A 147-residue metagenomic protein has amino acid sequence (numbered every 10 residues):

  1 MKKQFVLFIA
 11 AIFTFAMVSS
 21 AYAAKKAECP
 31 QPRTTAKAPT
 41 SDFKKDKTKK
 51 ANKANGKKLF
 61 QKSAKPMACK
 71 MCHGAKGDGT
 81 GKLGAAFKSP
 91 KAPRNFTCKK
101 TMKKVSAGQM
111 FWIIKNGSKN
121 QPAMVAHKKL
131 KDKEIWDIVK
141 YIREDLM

Functional and structural regions predicted by a protein language model:
M1-A24: N-terminal export/membrane-targeting signals
A24-A27, A85, R94, K99-K100 (+1 more regions): Axial heme c-ligation environment in periplasmic c-type cytochrome domains
C29-A64: Electrostatic cytochrome c docking/interface patches
K53, C69, A107-F111, I135-V139: Extracytoplasmic/secreted envelope proteins and their assembly/folding machinery, especially bacterial periplasmic
P66-A75, I138-I142: The canonical Cys-X-X-Cys-His
G74-Q109: Gly/Gly-Pro-rich "capping" loops immediately C-terminal to redox-active cysteine motifs in periplasmic/lumenal
D78-G79, P122, E144-M147: Inter-heme linker and motif-flanking segments adjacent to c-type heme-binding CXXCH motifs in c-type cytochromes
